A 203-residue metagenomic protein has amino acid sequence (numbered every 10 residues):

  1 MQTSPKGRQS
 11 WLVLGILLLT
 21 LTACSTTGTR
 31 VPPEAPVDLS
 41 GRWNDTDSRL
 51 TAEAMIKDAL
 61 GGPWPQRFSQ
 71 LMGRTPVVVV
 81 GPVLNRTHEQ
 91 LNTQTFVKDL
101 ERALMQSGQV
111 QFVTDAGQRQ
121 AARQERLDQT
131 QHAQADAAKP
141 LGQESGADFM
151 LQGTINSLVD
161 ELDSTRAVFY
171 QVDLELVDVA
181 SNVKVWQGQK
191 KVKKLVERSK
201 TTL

Functional and structural regions predicted by a protein language model:
Q2-V13: Bacterial N-terminal signal peptides that target proteins for export
T20-A23: C-terminal motif of bacterial Sec signal peptides marking the signal peptidase cleavage site
S25-G28: Bacterial signal peptide processing site
P32-I56: Post-signal peptide N-terminal segment of mature Sec-exported envelope proteins
A54, D58-S69, G73-Q134, V183-Q187: N-terminal segment of the mature soluble domain
M55, V77-V83, H132-E161: A short, hydrophobic beta-strand-centered structural micro-motif
D173-E175: C-terminal binding/interaction regions
L195-L203: A short, polar/charged loop-to-alpha-helix boundary motif
